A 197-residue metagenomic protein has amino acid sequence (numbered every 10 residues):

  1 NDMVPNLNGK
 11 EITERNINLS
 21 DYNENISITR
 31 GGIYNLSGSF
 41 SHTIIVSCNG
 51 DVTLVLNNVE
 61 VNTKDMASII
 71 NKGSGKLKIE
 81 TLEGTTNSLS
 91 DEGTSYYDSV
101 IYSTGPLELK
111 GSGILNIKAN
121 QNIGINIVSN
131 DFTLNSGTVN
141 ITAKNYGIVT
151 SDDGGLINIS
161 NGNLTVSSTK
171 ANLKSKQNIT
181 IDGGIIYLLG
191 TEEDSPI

Functional and structural regions predicted by a protein language model:
N1-I197: A composition-driven surface/loop motif
